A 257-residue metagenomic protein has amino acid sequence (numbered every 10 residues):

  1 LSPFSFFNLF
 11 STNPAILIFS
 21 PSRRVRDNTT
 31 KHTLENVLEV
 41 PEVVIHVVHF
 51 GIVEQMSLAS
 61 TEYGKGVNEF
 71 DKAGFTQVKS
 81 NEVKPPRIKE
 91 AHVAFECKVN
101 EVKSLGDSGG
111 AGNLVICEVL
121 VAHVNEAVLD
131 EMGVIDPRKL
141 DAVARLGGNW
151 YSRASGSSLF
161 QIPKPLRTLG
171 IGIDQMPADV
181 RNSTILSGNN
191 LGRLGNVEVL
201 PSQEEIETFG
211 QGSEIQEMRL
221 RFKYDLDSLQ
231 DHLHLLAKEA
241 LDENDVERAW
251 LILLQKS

Functional and structural regions predicted by a protein language model:
L1-S257: Basic, polyanion-binding surface patches
